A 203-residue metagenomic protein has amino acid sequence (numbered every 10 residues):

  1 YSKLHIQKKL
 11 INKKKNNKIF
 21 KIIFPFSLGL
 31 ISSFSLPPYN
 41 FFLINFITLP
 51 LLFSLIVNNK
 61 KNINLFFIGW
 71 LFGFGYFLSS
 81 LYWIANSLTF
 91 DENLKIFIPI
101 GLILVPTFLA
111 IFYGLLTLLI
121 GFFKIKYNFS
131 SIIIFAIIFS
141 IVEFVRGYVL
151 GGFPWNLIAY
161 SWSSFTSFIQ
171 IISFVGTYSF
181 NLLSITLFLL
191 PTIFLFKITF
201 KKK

Functional and structural regions predicted by a protein language model:
S2-K3: Extreme N-terminal basic, low-complexity initiation segments that serve as generic localization/processing leaders
I6-K203: Membrane-embedded alpha-helical bundles of multi-pass enzymes that act on lipidic or dolichyl-linked glycan substrates
